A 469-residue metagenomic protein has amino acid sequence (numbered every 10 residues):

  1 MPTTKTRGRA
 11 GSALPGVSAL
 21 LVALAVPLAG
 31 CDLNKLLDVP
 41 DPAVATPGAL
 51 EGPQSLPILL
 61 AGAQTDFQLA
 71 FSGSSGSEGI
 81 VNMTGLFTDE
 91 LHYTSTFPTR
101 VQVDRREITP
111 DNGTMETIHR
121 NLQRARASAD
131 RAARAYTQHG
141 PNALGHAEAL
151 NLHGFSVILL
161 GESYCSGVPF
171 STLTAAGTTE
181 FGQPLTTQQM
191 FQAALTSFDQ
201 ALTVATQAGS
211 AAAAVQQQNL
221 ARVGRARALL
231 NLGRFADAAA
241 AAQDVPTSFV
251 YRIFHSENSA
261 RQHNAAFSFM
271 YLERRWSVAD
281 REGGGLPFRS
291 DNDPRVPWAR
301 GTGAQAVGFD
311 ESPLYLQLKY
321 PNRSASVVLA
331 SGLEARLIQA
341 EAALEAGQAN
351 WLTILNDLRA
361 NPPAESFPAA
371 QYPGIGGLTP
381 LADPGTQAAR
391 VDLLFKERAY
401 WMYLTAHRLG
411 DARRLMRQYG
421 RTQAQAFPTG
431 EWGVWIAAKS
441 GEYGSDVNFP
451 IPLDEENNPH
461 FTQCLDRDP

Functional and structural regions predicted by a protein language model:
M1-S12: N-terminal secretory signal peptides that target proteins for export/translocation
A13, L28-C31: Short, low-complexity disordered leader/linker segments with a strong preference for bacterial N-terminal type II
G16-P27: Bacterial N-terminal signal peptides
C31-G79, E107-Y271, S290-P469: Acidic/polar-rich alpha-helix caps and helix-coil junctions
F71-F97: N-terminal carbohydrate-binding/catalytic regions of secreted carbohydrate-active enzymes
Y93-G113: Mid-chain, structured segments of secreted extracytoplasmic proteins
H263-D280, G285: A surface-exposed, glycine/aromatic-enriched loop/edge motif typical of exported proteins
